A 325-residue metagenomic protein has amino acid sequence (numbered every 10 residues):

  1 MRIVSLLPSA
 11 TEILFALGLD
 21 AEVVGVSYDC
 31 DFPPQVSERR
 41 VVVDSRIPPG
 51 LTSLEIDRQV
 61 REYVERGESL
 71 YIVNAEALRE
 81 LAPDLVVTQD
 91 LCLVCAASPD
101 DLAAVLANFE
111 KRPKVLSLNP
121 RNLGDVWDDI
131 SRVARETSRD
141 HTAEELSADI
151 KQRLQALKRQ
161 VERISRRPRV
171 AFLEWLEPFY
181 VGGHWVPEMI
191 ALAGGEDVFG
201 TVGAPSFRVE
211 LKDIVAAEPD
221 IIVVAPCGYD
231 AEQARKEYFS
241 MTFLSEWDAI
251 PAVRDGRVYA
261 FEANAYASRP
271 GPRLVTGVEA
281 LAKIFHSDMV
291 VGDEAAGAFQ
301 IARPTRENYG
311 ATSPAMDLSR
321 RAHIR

Functional and structural regions predicted by a protein language model:
M1-R325: N-terminal ligand-binding lobe of clamshell/alpha-beta domains
